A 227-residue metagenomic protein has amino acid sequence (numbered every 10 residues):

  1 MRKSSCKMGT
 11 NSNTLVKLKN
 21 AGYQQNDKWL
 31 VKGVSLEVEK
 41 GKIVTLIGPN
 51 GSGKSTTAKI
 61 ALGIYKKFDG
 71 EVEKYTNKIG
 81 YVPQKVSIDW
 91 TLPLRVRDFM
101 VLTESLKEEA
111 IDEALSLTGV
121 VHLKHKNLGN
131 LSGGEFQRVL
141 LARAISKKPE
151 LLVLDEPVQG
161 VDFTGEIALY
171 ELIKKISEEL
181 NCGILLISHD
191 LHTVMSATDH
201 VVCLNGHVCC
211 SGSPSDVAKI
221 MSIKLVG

Functional and structural regions predicted by a protein language model:
E108-L123: Conserved ABC ATPase "signature" region
N127-L131, E135: Conserved ABC ATPase signature
K148: Conserved catalytic motifs of ABC-family nucleotide-binding domains
L152-E156: Catalytic Walker B motif of ABC-type/P-loop ATPase nucleotide-binding domains
S188-H189: H-loop/switch region of ABC-family ATPase nucleotide-binding domains
H207-G227: Conserved beta-strand-loop-alpha-helix hinge in the C-terminal portion of ABC ATPase nucleotide-binding domains
